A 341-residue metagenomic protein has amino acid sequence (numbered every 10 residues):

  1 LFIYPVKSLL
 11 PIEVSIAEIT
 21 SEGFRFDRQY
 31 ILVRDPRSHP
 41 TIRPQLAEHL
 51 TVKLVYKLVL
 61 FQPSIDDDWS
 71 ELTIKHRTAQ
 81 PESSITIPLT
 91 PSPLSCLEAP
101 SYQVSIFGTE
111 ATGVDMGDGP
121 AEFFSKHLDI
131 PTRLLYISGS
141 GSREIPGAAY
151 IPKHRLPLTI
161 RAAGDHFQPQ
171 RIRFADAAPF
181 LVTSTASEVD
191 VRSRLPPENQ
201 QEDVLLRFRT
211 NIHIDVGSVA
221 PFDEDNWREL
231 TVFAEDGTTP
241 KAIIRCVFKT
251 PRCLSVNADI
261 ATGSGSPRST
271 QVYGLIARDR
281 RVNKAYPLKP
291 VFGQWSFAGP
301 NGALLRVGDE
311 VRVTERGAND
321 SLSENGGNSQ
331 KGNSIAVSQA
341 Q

Functional and structural regions predicted by a protein language model:
L1-Q341: Metal-cofactor-dependent catalytic cores
